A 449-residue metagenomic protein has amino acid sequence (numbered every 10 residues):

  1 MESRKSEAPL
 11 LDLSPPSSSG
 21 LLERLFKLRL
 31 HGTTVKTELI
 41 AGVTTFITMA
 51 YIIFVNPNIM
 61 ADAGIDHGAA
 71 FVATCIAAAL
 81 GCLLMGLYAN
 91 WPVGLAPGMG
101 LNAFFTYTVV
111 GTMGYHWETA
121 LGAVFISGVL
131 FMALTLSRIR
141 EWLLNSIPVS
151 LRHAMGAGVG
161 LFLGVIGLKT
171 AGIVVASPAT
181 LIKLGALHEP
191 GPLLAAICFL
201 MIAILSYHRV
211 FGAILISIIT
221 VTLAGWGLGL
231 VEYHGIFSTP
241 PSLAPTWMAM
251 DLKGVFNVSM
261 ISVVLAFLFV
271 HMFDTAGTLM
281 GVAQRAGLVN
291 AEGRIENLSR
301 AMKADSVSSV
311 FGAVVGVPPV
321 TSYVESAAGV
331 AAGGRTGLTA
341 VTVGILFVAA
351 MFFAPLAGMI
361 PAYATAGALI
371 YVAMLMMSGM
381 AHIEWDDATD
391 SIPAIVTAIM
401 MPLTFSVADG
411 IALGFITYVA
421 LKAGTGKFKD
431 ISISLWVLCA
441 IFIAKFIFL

Functional and structural regions predicted by a protein language model:
E2-A69, I182-L184, L215-S299, A440-A444: Helix-loop-helix hairpins and the membrane-proximal interhelical loops of multi-pass alpha-helical transport proteins
S18-I52, N56, A77, G98-Y107 (+2 more regions): Helix-loop-helix junctions within the multi-pass membrane cores of secondary transporters/permeases
L39, I59, L143, G212 (+3 more regions): Residue-level signature of catalytic and energy-coupling elements of molecular machines, predominantly ATP/GTP-dependent
V43-A50, L80-L83, L87, L168 (+3 more regions): Hydrophobic/aromatic residues within the transmembrane alpha-helices of Major Facilitator Superfamily
N58-A69, T108-T119, V258-I261, P361 (+1 more regions): Helix-coil boundary and interhelical linker segments in multi-pass alpha-helical membrane proteins
G64-L83: Loop-to-helix transition at the N-terminal end of transmembrane alpha-helices
A78-M99, L130: Juxtamembrane transmembrane-helix boundary signature
M113-G227, V231, V341-L449: Membrane-embedded alpha-helical modules
